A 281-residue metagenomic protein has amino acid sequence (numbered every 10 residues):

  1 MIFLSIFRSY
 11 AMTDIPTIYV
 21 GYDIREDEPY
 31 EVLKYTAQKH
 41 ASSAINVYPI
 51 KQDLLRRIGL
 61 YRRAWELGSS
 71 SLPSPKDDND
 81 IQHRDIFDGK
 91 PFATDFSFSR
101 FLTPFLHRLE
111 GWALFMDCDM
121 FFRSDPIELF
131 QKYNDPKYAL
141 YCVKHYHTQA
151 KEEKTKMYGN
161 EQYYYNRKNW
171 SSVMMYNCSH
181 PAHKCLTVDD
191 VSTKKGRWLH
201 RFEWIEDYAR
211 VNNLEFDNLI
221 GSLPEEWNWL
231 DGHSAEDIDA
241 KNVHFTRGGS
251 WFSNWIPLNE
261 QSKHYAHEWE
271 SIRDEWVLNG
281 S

Functional and structural regions predicted by a protein language model:
M1-A11: Short, Lys/Arg-enriched N-terminal segments with co-localized hydrophobic residues within the first ~10-30 amino acids
T13-D14, K39-A44, L106-L114: Short, solvent-exposed loop/edge-beta patches enriched in aromatic
T13-P16, V20-R25, E31-V32, S42-S43 (+3 more regions): A glycosyltransferase accessory/donor-loop signature
E26-D27, F122: Alpha-helix N-cap/loop-to-helix initiation residues
T36, R57, Q82-D85: Pepsin/retropepsin-fold aspartyl endopeptidases
D77-M116, S124, G159, N169-S171: A conserved donor-nucleotide-binding helix/loop in the catalytic core of Leloir-type glycosyltransferases
F98-Q149, M175: GT-A fold catalytic core of metal-dependent nucleotide-sugar glycosyltransferases, centered on the diacidic
N134-L199: Conserved catalytic core of nucleotide-sugar-dependent glycosyltransferases
